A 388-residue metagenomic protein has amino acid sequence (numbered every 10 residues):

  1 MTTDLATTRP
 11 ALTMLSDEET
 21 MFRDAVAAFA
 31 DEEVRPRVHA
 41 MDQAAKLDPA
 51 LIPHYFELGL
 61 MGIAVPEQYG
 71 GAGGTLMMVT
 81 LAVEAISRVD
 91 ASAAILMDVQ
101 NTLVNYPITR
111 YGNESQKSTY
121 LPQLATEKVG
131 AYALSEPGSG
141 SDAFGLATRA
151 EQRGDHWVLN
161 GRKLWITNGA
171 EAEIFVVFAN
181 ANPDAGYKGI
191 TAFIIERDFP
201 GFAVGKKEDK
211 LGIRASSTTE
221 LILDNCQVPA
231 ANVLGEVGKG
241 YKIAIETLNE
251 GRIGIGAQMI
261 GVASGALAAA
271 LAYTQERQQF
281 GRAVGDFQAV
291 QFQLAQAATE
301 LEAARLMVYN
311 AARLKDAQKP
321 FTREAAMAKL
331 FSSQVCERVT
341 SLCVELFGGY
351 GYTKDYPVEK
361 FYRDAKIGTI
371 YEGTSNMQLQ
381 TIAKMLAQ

Functional and structural regions predicted by a protein language model:
M1-V99, Y111-Q116, E127, G140-A143 (+3 more regions): Alpha-helical interface subdomain recognition
Q100-N105: Well-ordered alpha-helical segments within folded domains of soluble proteins
T126-S135: A short, Trp-centered hydrophobic/proline-enriched beta-strand micro-motif
L134-E136, K163, A179-A181, I194-R197 (+4 more regions): Short, structured patches in soluble enzyme cores that scaffold and shape functional sites
G138-S141, W165-N168, N182-D184, K210-S217: Short Gly/Pro-enriched turn/cap motifs at secondary-structure boundaries
F144, H156, N160-V204: A short core secondary-structure module
G145-A147, D198-P229: Flexible, small-/acidic-enriched active-site or ligand-binding loops
I222-E246: A short, charged helix-loop
